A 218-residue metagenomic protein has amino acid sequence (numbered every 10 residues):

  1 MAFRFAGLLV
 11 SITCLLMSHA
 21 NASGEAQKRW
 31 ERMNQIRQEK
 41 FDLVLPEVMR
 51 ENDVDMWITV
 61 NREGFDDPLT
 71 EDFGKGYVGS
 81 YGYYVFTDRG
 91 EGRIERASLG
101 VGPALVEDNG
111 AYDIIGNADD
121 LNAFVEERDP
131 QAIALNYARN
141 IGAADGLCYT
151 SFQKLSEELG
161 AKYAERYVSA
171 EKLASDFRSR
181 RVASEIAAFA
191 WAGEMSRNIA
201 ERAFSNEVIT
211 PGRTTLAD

Functional and structural regions predicted by a protein language model:
M1-F3: N-terminal secretory signal peptides that target proteins for export/translocation
F5-A6, Y167: A residue-level detector for conformationally permissive "hinge/kink" positions
A6-L16: Bacterial N-terminal signal peptides
N21-N206: A composition/biophysics-driven feature that prefers long, compositionally simple stretches
R166, P211-G212: Charged- and aromatic-enriched interaction segments used to assemble and dock large macromolecular complexes
G212-D218: Short, intrinsically disordered, charge-balanced linker/junction segments flanking boundaries in proteins
